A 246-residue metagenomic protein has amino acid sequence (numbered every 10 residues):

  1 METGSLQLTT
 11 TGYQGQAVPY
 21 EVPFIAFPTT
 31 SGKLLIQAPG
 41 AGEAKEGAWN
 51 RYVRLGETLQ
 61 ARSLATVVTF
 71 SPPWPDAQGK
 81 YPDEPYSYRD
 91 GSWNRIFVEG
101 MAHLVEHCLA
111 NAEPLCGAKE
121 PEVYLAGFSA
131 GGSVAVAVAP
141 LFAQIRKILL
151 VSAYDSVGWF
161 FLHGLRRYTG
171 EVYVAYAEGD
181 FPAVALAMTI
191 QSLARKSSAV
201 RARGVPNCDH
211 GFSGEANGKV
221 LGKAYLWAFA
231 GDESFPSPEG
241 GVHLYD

Functional and structural regions predicted by a protein language model:
M1-T30, Q191-L193, F235-D246: An N-terminal hydrophobic leader/cap segment in hydrolases
G15-A118: Serine-hydrolase catalytic machinery in alpha/beta-hydrolase-like enzymes
Q37-A38, V151, V205: Alpha/beta-hydrolase
Q78-D83, S87-D90, R195-D246: C-terminal catalytic histidine-bearing segment of alpha/beta-hydrolase fold enzymes
A102-R167: Primarily recognizes the serine-hydrolase "nucleophile elbow" in alpha/beta-hydrolase and SGNH/GDSL folds
S156, E178-V184, H210-G211: Acidic catalytic loop of the alpha/beta-hydrolase fold
H163-T169, A194-S197: Short, conserved loop/helix-junction motifs that constitute active-site signature segments in enzyme catalytic cores
Y168, V174-Y176: Short beta-strand/loop motif that positions the catalytic acidic residue of the alpha/beta-hydrolase fold
